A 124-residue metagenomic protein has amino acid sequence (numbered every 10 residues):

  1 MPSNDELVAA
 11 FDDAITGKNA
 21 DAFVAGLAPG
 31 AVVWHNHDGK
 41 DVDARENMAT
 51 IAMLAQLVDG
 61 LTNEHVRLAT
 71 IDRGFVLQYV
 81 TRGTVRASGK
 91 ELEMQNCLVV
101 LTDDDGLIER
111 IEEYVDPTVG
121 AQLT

Functional and structural regions predicted by a protein language model:
M1, A44-R45, F75-L77: A short alpha-helix capping/helix-coil boundary motif
M1, K40, G89-E91: Alpha-helix initiation/capping motif
M1-P29: Short acidic-aromatic low-complexity motifs
S3, E46, L92: Soluble or luminal CAZymes and related metallo-dependent hydrolases
A10-D13, H37, R110: Short, flexible active-site loop motifs that bind/organize anionic cofactors or intermediates
A20-A25, P29-D72: A solvent-exposed, acidic/Ser-Thr-rich amphipathic alpha-helical stretch
A49-T124: A beta-strand edge to alpha-helix "cap/lid" segment located at domain peripheries
